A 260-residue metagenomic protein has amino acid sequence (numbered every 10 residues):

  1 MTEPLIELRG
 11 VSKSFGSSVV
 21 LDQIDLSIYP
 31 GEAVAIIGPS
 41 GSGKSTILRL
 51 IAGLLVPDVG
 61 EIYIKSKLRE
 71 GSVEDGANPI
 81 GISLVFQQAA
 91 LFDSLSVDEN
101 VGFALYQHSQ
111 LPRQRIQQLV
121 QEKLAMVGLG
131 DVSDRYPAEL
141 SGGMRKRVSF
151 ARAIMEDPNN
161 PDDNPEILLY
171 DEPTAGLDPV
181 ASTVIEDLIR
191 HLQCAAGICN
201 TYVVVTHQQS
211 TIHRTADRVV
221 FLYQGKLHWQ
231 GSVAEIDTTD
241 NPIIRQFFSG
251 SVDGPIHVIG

Functional and structural regions predicted by a protein language model:
I37-P39: The feature captures the beta-strand-to-loop junction immediately N-terminal to the Walker
A52: Helix-to-loop junction immediately C-terminal to a conserved catalytic motif
R69-S83, Q107, R113, I236-T239: ABC ATPase NBD coupling module
R113-V132, R190: Conserved ABC ATPase "signature" region
Y136-L140, M144: Conserved ABC ATPase signature
N160-N164, L188-V204: Conserved catalytic loops of ABC-family nucleotide-binding domains
D163, L168-D171: Catalytic Walker B motif of ABC-type/P-loop ATPase nucleotide-binding domains
